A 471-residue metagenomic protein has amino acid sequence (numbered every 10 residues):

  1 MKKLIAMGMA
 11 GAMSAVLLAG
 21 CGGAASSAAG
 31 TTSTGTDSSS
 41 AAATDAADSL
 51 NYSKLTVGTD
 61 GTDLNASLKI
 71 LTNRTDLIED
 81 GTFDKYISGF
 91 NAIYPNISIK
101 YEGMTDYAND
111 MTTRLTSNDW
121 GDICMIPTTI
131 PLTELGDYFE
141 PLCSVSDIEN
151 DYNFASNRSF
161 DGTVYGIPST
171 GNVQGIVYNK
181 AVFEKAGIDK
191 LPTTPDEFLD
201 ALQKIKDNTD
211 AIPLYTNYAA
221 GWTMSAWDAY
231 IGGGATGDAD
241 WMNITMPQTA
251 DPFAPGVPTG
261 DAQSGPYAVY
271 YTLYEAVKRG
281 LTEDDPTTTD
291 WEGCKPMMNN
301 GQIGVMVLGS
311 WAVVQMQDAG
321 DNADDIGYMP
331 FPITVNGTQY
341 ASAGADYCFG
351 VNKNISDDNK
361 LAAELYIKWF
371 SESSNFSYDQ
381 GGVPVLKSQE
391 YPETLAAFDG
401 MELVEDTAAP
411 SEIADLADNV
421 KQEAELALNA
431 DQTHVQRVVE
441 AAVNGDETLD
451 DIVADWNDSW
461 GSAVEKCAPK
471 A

Functional and structural regions predicted by a protein language model:
M1-L68, A92, D458, S462-A471: Short, low-complexity disordered leader/linker segments with a strong preference for bacterial N-terminal type II
A42-T62, P127-V177, A181, L199 (+3 more regions): Hinge/lid segment of periplasmic solute-binding proteins
Y52-K54, D63-D76, I97-E102, I123 (+2 more regions): Short, well-ordered beta-strand elements
S88-N153, A181-T193, P296-M297, G304-V305 (+2 more regions): Extracytoplasmic "Venus flytrap"/periplasmic binding protein-like
A92-I93, S98, A186-D189, R279 (+1 more regions): Extracytoplasmic/periplasmic substrate-recognition and gating elements
G136-D137, F154-L191, P195, L199 (+3 more regions): Periplasmic solute-binding protein
L202, M246-P286: Glycine-centered hinge/linker elements that transmit conformational signals in sensory and ligand-binding systems
S342-A343, Q380-V385, Q389, E405-E465: C-terminal capping/gating helix-and-loop segments adjacent to ligand/active sites or protein-protein/ligand interfaces
